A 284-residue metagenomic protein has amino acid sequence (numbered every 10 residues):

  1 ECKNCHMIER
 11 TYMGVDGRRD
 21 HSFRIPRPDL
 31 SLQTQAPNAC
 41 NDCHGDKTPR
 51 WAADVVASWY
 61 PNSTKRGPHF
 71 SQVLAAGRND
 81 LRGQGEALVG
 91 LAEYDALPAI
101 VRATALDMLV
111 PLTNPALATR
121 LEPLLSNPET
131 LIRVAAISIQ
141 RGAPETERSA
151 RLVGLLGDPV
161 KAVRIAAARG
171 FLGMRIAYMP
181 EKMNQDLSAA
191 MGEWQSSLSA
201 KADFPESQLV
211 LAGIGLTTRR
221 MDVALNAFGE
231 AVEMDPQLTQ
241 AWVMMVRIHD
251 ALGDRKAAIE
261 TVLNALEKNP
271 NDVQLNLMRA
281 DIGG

Functional and structural regions predicted by a protein language model:
E1-A99, D107, P159: Primarily the internal scaffold of c-type cytochrome electron-transfer domains, especially repeated/multiheme c-type
P68-D80, I100-T113, P123, L131-E145 (+7 more regions): Structural detector for internal amphipathic alpha-helices that build alpha-solenoid repeat scaffolds
R82-A92, N114-S126, P144-L156, Y178-Q195 (+1 more regions): Amphipathic alpha-helical scaffolding segments comprising HEAT/armadillo-like alpha-solenoid repeats
L112, N127, D158-P159, A200 (+2 more regions): Structural marker of alpha-solenoid helical repeat scaffolds
